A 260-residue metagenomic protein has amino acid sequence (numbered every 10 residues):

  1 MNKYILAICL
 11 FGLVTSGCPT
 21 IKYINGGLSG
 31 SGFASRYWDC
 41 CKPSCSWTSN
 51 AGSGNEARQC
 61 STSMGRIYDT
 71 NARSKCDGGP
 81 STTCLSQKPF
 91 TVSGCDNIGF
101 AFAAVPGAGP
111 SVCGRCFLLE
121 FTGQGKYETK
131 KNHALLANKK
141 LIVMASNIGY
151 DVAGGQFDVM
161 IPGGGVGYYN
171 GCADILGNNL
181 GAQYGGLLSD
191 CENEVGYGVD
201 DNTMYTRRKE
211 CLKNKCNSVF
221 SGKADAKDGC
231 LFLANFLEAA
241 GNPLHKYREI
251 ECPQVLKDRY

Functional and structural regions predicted by a protein language model:
N2-K3, A7-Y260: Mature exported/compartmentalized surface modules and terminal targeting/interaction regions
